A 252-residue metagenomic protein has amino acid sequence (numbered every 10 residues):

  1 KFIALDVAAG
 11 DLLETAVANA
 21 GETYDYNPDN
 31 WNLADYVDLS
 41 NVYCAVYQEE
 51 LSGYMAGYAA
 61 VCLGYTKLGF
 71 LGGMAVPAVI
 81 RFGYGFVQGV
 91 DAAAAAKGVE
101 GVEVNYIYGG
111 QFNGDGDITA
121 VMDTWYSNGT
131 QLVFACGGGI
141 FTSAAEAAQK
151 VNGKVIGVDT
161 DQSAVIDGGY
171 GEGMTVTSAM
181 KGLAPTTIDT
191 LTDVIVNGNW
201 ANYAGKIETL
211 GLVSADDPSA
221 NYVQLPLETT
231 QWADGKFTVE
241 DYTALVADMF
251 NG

Functional and structural regions predicted by a protein language model:
K1-G252: A residue-level marker of the well-folded mature domains of exported/periplasmic proteins
